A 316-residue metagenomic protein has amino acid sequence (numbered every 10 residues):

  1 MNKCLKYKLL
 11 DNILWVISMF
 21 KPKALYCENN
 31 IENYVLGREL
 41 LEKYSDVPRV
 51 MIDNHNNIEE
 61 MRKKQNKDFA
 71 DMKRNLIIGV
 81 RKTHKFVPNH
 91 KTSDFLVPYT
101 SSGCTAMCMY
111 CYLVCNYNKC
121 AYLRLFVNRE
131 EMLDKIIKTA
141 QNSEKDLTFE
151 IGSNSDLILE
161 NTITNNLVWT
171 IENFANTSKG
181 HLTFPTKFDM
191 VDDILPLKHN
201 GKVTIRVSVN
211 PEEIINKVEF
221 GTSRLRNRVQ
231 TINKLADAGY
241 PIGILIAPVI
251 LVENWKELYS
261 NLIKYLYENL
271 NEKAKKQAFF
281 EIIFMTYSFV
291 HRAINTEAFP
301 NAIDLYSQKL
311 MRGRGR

Functional and structural regions predicted by a protein language model:
N2-D94: Flexible, acidic/Gly-rich N-terminal and inter-domain linker regions that tether and position cofactor-handling modules
L5-G37, Y267-R316: Auxiliary Fe-S-binding modules of radical SAM enzymes
E32-G37, R129-K135, T164-T170, T222-T231 (+2 more regions): Well-ordered, non-membrane alpha-helical segments in soluble/globular domains
V35-G37, E160-I163, D193-L197, K217-E219 (+2 more regions): A short acidic (Asp/Glu
D68-A70, I77-T92, M109-R206, K234: Conserved Radical SAM active-site core
Y99-C108: Cysteine-centered iron-sulfur cluster-binding motifs in ferredoxin-type domains/subunits of redox enzymes
S155-I158, D189-D192, V203-T222, P248-E253 (+2 more regions): Conserved radical SAM core fold
R228-R292: Conserved C-terminal portion of the radical SAM core fold that forms the substrate/S-adenosylmethionine-binding
